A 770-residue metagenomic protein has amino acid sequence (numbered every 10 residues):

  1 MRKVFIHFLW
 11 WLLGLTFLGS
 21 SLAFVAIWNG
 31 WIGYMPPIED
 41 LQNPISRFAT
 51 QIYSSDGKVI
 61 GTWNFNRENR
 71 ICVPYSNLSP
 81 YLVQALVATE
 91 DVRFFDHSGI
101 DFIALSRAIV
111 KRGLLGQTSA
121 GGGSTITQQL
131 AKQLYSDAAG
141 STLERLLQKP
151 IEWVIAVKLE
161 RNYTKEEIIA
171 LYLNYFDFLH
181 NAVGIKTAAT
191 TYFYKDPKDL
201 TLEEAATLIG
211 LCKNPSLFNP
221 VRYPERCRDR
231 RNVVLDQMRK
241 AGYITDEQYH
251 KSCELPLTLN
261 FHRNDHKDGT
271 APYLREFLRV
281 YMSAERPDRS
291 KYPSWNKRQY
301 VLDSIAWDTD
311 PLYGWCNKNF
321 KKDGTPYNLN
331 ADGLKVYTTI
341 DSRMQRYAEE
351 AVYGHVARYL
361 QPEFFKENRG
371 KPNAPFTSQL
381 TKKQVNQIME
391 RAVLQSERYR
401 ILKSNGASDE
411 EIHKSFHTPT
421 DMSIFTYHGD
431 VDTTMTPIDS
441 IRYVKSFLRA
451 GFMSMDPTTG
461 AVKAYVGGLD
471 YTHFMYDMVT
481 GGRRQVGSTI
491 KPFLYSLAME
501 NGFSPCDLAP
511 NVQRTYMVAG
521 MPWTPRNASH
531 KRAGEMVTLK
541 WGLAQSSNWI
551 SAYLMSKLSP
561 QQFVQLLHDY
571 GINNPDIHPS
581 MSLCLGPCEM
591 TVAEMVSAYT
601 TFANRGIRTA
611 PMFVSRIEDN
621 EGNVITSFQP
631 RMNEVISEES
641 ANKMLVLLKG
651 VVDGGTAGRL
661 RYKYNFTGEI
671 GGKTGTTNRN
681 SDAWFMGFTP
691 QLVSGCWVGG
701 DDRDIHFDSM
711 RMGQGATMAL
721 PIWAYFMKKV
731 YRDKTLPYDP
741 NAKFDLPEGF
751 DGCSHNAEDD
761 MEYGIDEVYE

Functional and structural regions predicted by a protein language model:
M1-Y53, R93, G113, Y359: N-terminal type II signal-anchor transmembrane helix that functions as the membrane-insertion/stop-transfer segment
S21, G57, L86, L130 (+14 more regions): Residue-level preference for non-acidic, small/hydrophobic
I27, L78, E90-D101, L115-S119 (+17 more regions): Bacterial peptidoglycan biogenesis and beta-lactam-recognition machinery
S46-A49, Y53-H250, L255-S304, Y313-C316 (+5 more regions): Peptidoglycan glycan-strand catalytic modules in the bacterial/periplasmic cell-wall system
T125-I126, L134-S136, S141, R145 (+5 more regions): Active-site-adjacent helix/loop patches that line small-molecule binding or acyl-intermediate pockets
T245-T339, R343-A407: Non-catalytic structural connector segments
P256, G481-M536, A610-N623: Short, glycine/proline-biased beta-turn/loop segments that scaffold the active-site neighborhood
T338-R358, M389-D456, A461-V466, Y471-T480 (+3 more regions): A penicillin-recognizing enzyme superfamily signal
